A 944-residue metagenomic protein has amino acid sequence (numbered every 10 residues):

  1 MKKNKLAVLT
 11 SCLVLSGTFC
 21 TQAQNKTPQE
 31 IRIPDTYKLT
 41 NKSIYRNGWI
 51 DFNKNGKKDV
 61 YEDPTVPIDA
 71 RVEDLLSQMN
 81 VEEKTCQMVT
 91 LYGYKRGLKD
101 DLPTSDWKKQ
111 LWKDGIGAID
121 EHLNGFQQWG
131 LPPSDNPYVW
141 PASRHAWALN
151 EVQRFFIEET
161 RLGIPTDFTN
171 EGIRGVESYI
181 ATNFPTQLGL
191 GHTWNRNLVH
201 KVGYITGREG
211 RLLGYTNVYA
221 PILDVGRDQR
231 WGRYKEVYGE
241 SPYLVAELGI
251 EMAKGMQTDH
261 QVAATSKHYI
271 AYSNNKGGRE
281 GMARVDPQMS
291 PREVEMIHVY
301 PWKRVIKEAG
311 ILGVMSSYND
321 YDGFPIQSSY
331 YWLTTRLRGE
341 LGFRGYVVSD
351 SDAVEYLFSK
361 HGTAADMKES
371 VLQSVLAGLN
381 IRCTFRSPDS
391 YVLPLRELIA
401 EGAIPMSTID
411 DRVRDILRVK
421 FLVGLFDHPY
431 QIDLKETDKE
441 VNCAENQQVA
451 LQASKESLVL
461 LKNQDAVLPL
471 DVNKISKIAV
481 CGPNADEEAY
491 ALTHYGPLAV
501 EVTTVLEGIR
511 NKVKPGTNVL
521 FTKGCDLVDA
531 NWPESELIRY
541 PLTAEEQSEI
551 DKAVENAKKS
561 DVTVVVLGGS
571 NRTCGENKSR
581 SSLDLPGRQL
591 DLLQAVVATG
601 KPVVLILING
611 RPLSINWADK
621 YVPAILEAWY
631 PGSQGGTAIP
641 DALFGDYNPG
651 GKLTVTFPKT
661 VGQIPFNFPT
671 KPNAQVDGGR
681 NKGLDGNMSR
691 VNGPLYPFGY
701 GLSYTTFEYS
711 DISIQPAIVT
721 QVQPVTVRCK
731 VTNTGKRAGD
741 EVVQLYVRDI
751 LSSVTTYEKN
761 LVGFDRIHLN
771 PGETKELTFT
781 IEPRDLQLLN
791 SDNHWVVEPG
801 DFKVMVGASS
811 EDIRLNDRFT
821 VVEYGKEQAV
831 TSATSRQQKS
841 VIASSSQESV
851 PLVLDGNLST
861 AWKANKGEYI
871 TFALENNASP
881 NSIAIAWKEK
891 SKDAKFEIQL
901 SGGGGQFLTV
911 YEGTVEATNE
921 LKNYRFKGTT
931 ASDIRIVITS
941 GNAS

Functional and structural regions predicted by a protein language model:
M1-K26: Bacterial Sec-dependent N-terminal signal peptides
F19-Q787, E798-V806, S810: Glycoside hydrolase catalytic-domain context in secreted enzymes
G56, G825-P880, A886-K892, E916: Disordered, acidic Ser/Thr/Pro-rich linker "stalks" and the adjacent N-terminal cap of the next globular domain
T732-A738, E875-N877, K888-K890, G941: Short solvent-exposed strand-capping/beta-turn motif centered on an Asx-Ser/Thr pair
G763-L769, N793, S859-W862, Y911-T914 (+1 more regions): Beta-strand-rich interaction surfaces with strong enrichment in secreted/lumenal proteins
D765, E773-F779, E868-F872, E920-Y924: Short strand-edge motifs at loop-to-beta-strand transitions and within beta-strands of extracellular beta-rich domains
R818-K826: Short beta-strand edge segments in extracellular beta-sheet folds
E889-S944: Trp- and acidic/polar-enriched beta-sheet ligand-binding modules for extracellular glycan and matrix recognition
